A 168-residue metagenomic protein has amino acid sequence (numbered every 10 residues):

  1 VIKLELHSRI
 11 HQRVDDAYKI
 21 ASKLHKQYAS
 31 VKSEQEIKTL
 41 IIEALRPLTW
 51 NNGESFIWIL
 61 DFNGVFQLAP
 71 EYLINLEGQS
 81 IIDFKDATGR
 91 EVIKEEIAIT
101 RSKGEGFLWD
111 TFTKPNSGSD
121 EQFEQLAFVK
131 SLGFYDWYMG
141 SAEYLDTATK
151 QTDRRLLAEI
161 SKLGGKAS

Functional and structural regions predicted by a protein language model:
V1-S168: N-terminal membrane-sensor/transducer module of prokaryotic signaling receptors
